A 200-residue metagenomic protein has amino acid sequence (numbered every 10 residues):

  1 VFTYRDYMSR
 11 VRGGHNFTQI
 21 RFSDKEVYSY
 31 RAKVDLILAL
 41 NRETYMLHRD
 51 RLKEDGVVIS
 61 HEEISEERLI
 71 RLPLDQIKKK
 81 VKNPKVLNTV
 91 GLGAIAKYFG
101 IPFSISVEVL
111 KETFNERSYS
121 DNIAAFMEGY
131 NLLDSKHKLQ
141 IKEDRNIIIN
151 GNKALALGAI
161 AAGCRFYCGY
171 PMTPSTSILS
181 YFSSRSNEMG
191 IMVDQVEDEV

Functional and structural regions predicted by a protein language model:
V1-C168: Active-site cofactor/cluster-binding pocket
E143-V200: Non-catalytic terminal/interface segments that mediate subunit docking, oligomerization, and allosteric communication
